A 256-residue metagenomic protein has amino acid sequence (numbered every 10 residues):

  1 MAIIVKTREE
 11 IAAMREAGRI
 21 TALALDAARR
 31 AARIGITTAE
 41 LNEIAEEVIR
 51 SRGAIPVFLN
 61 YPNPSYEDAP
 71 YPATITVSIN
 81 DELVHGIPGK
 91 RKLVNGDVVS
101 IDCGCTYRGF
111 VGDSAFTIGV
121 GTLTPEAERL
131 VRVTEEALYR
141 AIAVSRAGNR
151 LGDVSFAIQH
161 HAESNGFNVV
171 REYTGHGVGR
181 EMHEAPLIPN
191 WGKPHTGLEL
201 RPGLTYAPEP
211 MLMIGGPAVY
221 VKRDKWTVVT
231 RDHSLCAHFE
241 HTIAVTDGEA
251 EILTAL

Functional and structural regions predicted by a protein language model:
M1-L256: Active-site neighborhoods and metal-handling regions in enzymes and metal-associated proteins
